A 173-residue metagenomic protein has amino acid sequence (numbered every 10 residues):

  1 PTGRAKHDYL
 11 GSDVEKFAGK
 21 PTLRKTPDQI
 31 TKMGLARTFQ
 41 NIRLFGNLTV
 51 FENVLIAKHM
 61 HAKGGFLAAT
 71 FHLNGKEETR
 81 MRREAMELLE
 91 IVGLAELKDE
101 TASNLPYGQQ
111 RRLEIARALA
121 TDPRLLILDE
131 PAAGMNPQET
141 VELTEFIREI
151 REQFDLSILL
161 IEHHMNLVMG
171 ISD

Functional and structural regions predicted by a protein language model:
P1-D173: Glycine-rich phosphate-binding loops of nucleotide-dependent enzymes
